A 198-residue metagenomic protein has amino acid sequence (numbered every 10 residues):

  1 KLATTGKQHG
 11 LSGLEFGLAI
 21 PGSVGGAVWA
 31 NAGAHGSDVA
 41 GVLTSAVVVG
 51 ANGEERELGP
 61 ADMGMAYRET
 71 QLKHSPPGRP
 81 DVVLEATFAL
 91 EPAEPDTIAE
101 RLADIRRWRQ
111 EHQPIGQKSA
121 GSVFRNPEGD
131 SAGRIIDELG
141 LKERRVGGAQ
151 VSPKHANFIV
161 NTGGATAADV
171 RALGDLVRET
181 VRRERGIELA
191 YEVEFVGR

Functional and structural regions predicted by a protein language model:
K1-A27, A34: Anion-binding (especially nucleotide phosphate/pyrophosphate-binding) glycine-rich loop and adjoining beta-alpha core
K1-L11, D38-E57: N-terminal glycine-rich flavin-associated loop
F16, V28-A30, V39, V123: Long, contiguous hydrophobic alpha-helical segments, chiefly transmembrane helices and signal peptides
S23-W29, D81-E85: Acidic/polar active-site rim loop that often engages polyanionic ligands
G25-G36, R56, D62, L90: Core subunits and conserved enzymes of cellular information-processing and envelope-translocation systems across
G36-S37, P114: Short Gly/Pro-enriched turn/cap motifs at secondary-structure boundaries
V49-D175, E179-R198: Phosphate/pyrophosphate- and phosphate-bearing ligand-binding catalytic cores of soluble enzymes
